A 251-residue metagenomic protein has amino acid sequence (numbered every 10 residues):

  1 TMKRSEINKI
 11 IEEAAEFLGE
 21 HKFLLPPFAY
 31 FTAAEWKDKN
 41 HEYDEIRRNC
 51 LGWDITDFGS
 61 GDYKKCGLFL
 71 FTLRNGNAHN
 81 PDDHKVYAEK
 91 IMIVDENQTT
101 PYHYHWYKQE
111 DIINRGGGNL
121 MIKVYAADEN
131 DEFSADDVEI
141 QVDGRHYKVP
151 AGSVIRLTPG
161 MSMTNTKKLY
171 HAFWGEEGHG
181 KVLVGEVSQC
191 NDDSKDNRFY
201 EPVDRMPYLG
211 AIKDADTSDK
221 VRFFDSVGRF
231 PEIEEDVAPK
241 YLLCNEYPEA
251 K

Functional and structural regions predicted by a protein language model:
T1-Y87, T217-D236, K240-K251: A short, N-terminal "cap"/entry segment at the start of jelly-roll beta-barrel domains of the cupin/DSBH fold
K3, E129-K148, W174-K251: Double-stranded beta-helix
A78-A88, T99-D111, R115-G116: A short beta-loop-beta micro-motif enriched in histidine and acidic residues
K90-M92, I112, H171: Hydrophobic/aromatic beta-strand elements that line small-molecule binding cavities or substrate pockets in beta-rich
D95, A151-G178, V184-Q189: Conserved metal-binding segment of the jelly-roll/cupin
D95-E96, K108-N130, A135-V138: Glycine- and acidic-residue-biased ligand/ion/polar-headgroup-sensing regions
